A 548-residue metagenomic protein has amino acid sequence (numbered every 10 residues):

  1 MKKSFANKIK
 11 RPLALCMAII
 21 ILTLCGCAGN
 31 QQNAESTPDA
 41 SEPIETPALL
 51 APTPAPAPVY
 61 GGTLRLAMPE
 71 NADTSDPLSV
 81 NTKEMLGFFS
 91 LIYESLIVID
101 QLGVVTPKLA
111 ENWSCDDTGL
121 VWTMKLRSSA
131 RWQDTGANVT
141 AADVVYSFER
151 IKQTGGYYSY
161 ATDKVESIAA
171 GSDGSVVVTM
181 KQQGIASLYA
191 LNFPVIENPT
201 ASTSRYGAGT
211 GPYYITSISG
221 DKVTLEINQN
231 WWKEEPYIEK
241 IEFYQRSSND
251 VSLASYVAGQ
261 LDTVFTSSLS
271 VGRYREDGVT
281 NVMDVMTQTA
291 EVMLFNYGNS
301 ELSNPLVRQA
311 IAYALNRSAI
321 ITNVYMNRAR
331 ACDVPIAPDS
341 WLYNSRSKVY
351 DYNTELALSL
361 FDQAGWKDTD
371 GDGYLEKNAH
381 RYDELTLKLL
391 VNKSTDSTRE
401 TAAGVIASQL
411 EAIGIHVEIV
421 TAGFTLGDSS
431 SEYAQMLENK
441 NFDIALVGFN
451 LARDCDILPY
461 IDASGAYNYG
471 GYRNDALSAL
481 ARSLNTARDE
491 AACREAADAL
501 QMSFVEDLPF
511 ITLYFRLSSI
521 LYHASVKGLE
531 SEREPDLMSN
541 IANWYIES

Functional and structural regions predicted by a protein language model:
A67-D117, E149, A208: N-terminal lobe/hinge region of extracytoplasmic solute-binding protein
D100, E226-W231, V285-A310, A314 (+5 more regions): A bilobed periplasmic-binding-protein/Venus flytrap-type ligand-binding module shared by bacterial periplasmic
Q101, Q182-V251, T354-E355, S359: Gly/Pro-rich hinge or "lid" segments in bacterial periplasmic/extracellular proteins
E111-G155, E301: Aromatic- and charge-enriched surface segment that lines or borders ligand/interaction sites
Y157-T200: Surface-exposed binding/hinge segments that line and control ligand-binding clefts or catalytic entry sites
S167-A169, T216-T224, E242-N299, L306 (+2 more regions): Extracellular/periplasmic solute-recognition and catalytic clefts
S303-S408, A499: Append "and occasionally in soluble cytosolic enzymes with long acidic Gly/Pro-rich linkers
A314-S345, T398-A407, A434-S548: Detector for C-terminal structural segments
